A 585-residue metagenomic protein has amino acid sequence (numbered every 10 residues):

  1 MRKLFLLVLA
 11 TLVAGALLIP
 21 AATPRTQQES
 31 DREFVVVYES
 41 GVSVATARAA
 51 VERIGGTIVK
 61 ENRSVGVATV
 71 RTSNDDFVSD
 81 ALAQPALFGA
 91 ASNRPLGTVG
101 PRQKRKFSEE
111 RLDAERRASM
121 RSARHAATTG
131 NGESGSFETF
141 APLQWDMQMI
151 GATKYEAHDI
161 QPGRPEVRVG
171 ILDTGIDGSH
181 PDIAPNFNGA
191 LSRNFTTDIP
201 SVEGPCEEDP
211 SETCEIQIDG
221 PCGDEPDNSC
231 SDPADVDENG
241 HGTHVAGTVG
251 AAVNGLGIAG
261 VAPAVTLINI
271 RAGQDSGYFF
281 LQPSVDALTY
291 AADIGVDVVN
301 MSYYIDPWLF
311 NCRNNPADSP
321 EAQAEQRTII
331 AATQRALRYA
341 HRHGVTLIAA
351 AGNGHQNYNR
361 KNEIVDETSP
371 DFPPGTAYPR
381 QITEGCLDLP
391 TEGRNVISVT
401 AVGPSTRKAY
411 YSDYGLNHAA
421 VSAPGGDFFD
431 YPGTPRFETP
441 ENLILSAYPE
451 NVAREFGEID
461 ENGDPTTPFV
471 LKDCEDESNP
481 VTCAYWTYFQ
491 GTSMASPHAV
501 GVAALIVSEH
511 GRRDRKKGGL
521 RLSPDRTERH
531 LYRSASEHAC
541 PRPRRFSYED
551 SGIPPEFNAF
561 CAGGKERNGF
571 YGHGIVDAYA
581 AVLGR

Functional and structural regions predicted by a protein language model:
F5, V59-K60, T289, G295-Y303 (+5 more regions): C-terminal subdomain of the subtilisin-like protease fold in secreted/lumenal serine endopeptidases
V8-A16: Bacterial N-terminal signal peptides
V35-S43: Short, surface-exposed ligand-recognition loops at beta-strand->loop->(often short) alpha-helix junctions that present
A45-L143, A184, P404-R407: Autoinhibitory propeptides
A86-L87, P165-R168, P263-I268, D293-V299 (+3 more regions): Loop/turn elements at helix/coil->beta-strand transitions in domains of secreted/extracellular proteins
T128-T266, D286-I330, N353-K361, V365-S369 (+5 more regions): Active-site core segment of subtilase-fold serine proteases
A322-T346, G385-N395: Catalytic-core regions built around general acid/base machinery
T376-A504, Y579-A580: Extracellular S/T/G-rich loop segment that most often corresponds to the catalytic His/Ser-adjacent loop
